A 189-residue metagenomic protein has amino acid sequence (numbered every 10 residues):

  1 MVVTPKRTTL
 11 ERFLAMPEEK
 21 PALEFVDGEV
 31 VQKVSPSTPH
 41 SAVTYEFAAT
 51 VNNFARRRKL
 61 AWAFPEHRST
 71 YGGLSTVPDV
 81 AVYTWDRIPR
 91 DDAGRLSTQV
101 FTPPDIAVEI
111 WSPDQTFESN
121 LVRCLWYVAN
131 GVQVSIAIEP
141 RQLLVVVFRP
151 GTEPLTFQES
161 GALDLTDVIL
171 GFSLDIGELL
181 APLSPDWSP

Functional and structural regions predicted by a protein language model:
M1-P189: Gly/Pro/Ser/Thr-rich low-complexity, intrinsically disordered segments predominantly at protein N-termini
